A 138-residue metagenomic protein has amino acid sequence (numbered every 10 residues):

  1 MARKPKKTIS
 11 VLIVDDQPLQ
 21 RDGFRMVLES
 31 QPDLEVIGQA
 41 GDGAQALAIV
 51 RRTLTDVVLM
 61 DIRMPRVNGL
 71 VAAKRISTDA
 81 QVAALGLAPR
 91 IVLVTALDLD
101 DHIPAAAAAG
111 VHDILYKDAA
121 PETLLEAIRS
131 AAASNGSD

Functional and structural regions predicted by a protein language model:
K7-Q20, F24-L28: Conserved acidic segment of CheY-like receiver
Q17, V58, I62-R63: The short loop immediately C-terminal to the conserved phospho-acceptor aspartate in CheY-like receiver
Q20, P65-N68, L99: The feature encodes the CheY-like receiver
Q39-V57: Acidic, metal-coordinating helix/loop segments flanking the phosphotransfer/catalytic sites of two-component signaling
D42-Q45, V67-K74: Acidic catalytic/metal-coordinating carboxylates
D101, A119-A132: C-terminal output helix
